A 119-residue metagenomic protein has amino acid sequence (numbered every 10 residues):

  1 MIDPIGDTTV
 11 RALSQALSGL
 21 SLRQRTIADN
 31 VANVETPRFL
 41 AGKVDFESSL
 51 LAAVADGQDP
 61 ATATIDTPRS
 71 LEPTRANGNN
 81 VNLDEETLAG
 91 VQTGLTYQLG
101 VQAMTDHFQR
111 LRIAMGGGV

Functional and structural regions predicted by a protein language model:
M1-V119: Amphipathic alpha-helical polymerization modules
